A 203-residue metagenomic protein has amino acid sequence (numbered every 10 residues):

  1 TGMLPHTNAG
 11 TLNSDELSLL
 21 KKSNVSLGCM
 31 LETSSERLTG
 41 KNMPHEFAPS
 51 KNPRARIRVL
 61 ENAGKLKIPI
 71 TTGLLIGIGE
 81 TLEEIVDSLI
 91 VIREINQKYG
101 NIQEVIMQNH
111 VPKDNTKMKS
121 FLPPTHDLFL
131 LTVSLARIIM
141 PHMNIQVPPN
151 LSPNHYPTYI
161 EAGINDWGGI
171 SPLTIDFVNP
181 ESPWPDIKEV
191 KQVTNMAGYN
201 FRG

Functional and structural regions predicted by a protein language model:
T1-L60, P69-T72, I78, Y99-Q108 (+1 more regions): Core AdoMet radical
K21, G64, N195: Anion (oxyanion) recognition and catalysis
C29, A63, I92: Conserved hydrophobic/aromatic pocket- or pore-lining residues that grip, position, or stack substrates in active sites
A55-K65, F129-V133: Structured alpha-helical segments in the cores of large, soluble enzyme domains
I76-G79, I175-F177: Short histidine/acidic/glycine/proline-rich micro-motifs that form metal- and phosphate-coordinating active-site loops
E83: Anionic-ligand-binding alpha/beta catalytic cores of soluble enzymes and soluble regulatory domains that recognize
V86-G203: Auxiliary Fe-S-binding modules of radical SAM enzymes
